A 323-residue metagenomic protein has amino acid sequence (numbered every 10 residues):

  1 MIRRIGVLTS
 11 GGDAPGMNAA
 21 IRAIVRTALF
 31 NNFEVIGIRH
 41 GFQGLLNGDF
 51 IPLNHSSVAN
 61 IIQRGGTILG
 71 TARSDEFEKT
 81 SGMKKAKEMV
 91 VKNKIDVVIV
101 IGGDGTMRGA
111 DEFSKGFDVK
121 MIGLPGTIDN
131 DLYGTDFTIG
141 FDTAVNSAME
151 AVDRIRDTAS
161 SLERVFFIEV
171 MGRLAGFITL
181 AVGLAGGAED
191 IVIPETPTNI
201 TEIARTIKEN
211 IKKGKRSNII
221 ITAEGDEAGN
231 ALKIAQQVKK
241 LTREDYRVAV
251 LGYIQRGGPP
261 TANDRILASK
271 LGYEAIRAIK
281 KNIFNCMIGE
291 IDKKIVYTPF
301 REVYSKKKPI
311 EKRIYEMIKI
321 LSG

Functional and structural regions predicted by a protein language model:
M1-L46: N-terminal phosphate-binding or glycine-rich loops at protein starts, especially the Walker A/P-loop of NTPases
S10-D13, I38-Q43, R73-S74, G103-G105 (+6 more regions): Short, ordered loop/turn segments at secondary-structure junctions
D13-I24, L45-L46, T80-S81, V98-D111 (+5 more regions): Short glycine/serine/threonine-rich phosphate/pyrophosphate-binding segments that cradle anionic phosphate groups
F33-R39, T158-V165, R216-I219, E244-L251 (+1 more regions): Flexible, glycine/charged-enriched surface loops at secondary-structure junctions
L45-V100, G105-T106, I139-N146, E150 (+1 more regions): Glycine-rich oxoanion-binding loops at beta->alpha junctions
V100-G102, R108, E112, F117 (+1 more regions): Accessory alpha-helical/coil subdomains and C-terminal extensions that flank or cap enzyme catalytic cores
V238-G323: C-terminal non-catalytic interaction/assembly regions of soluble proteins
